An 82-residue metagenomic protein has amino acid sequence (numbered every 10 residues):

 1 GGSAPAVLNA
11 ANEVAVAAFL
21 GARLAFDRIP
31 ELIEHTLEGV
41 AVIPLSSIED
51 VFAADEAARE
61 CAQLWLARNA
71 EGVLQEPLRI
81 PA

Functional and structural regions predicted by a protein language model:
G1-A82: Catalytic, metal-anchored helix/loop core of enzyme active sites in primary metabolism
